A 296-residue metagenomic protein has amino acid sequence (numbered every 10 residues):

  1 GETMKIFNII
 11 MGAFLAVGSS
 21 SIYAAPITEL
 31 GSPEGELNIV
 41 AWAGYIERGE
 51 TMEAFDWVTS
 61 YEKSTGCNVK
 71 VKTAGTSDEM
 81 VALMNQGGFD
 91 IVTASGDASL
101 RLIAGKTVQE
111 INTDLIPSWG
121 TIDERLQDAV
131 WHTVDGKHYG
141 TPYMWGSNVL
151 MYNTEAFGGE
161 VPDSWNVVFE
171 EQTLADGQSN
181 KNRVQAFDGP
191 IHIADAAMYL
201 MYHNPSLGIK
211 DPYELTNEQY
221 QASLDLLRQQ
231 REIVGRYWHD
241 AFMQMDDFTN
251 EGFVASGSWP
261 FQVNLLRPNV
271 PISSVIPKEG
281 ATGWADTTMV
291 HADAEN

Functional and structural regions predicted by a protein language model:
G1-L37: Short, low-complexity disordered leader/linker segments with a strong preference for bacterial N-terminal type II
A25-L102: Early extracytoplasmic/lumenal segment of secretory-pathway proteins
N38, V149-M151, T287-M289: Residues embedded in well-ordered beta-strands
W42, I46-M52, T93-M243: Extracytoplasmic ligand-binding site segments that recognize negatively charged/polar headgroups
W57, A222, L226, E295-N296: Short amphipathic alpha-helical coupling segments at ligand-binding clamshell hinges and other catalytic/signaling
M84, A197, D246-E251, V290: Hydrophobic residues within well-ordered alpha-helices
D90-A94, Y237, F253-W259, S274: Paired acidic/hydrophobic, glycine-rich loop segments that form the ligand-binding mouth/hinge of periplasmic-binding
M243, S256-S258, R267-N296: Extracytoplasmic/periplasmic substrate-recognition and gating elements
